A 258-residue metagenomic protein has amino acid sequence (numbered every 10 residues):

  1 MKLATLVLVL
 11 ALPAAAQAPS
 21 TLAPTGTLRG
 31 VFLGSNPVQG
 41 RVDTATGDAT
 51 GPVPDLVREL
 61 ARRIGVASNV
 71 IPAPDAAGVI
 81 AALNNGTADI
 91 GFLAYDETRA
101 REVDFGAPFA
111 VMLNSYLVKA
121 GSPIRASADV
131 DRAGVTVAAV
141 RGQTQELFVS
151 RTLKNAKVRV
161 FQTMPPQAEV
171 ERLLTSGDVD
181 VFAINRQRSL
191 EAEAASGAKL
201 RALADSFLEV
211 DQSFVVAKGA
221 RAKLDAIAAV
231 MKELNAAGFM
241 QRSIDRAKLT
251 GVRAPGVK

Functional and structural regions predicted by a protein language model:
V7-A16: Hydrophobic h-region of N-terminal signal peptides that target proteins for export in Gram-negative bacteria
A18, T144-M164, R201-L203, K232-K258: Ligand-binding clefts/hinges and TM-proximal coupling segments of bilobed small-molecule sensing domains
A18-A94, T163, A226-I227, A237 (+1 more regions): Extracytoplasmic small-molecule ligand-binding "clamshell" domains of the periplasmic binding protein/Venus flytrap
F32-P37, T46-R63, S115-P166, Q187: Bilobed "Venus flytrap"/periplasmic-binding protein-like clamshell domains and structurally analogous long
G34, V111-G121, R186, A194-K232 (+1 more regions): Periplasmic-binding protein-like
D48-I64, S122, A128-T136, Q143 (+1 more regions): Extended ligand-binding regions for polar small-molecule ligands
P54, R58, R62, A67-D131 (+2 more regions): Acidic, polar ligand-binding/catalytic clefts
A77, L93-E102, F148-R151, T175-L208: A ligand-binding cleft/hinge motif common to bilobed small-molecule-binding domains
